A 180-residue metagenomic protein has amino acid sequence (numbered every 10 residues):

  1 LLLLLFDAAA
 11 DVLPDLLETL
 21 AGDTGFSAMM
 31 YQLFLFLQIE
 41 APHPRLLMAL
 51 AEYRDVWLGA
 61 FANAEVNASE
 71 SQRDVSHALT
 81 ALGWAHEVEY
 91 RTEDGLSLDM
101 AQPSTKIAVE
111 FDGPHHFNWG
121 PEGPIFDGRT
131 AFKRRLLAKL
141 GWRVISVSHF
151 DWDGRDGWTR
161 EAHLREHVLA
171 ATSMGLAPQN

Functional and structural regions predicted by a protein language model:
L1-P44: Extended alpha-helical scaffolding segments
T24-S27, L35-N180: Nucleic-acid endo/exonuclease domains
